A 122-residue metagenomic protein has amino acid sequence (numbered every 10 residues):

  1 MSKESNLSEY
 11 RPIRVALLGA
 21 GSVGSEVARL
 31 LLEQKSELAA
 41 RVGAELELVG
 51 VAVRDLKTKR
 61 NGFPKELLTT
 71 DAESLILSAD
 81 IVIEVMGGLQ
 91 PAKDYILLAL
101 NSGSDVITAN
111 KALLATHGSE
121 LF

Functional and structural regions predicted by a protein language model:
S2-S104: N-terminal glycine-/serine-/threonine-rich beta1-alpha1-beta2 phosphate-ribose binding loop of Rossmann-like
A92-S102, K111-F122: Rossmann-fold NAD(P)-binding glycine/threonine-rich loop
V106-T108: Short hydrophobic alpha-helical runs that function as membrane-insertion/retention elements
